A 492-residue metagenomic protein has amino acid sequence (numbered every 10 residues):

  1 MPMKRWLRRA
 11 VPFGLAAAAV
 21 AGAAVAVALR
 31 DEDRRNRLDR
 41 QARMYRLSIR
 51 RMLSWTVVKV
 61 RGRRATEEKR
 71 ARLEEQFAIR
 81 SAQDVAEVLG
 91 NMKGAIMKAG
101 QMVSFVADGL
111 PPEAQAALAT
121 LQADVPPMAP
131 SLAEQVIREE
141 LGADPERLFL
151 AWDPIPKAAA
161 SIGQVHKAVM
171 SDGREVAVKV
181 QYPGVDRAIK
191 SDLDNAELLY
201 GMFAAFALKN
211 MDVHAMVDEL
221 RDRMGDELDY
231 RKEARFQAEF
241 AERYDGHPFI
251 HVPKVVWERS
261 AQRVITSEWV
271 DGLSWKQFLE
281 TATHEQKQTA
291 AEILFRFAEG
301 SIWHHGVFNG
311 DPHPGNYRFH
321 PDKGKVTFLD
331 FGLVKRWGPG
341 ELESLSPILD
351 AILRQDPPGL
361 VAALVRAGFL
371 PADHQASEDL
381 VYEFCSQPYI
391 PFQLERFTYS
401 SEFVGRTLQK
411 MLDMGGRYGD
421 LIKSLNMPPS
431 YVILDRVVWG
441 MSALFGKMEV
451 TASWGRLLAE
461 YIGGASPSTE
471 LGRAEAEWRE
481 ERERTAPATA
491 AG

Functional and structural regions predicted by a protein language model:
P2-E299, G306, F319-V326, F331-P339 (+3 more regions): Broad phosphate/nucleotide-binding scaffolds in NTP-utilizing and phosphate-metabolizing enzymes
H304-P314: Catalytic-loop of the protein kinase fold
L342: Short adenine-binding "F-helix/F-box" segment of the Bergerat
L345-P347: Short amphipathic alpha-helical recognition elements used for nucleic-acid or partner binding across transcription
